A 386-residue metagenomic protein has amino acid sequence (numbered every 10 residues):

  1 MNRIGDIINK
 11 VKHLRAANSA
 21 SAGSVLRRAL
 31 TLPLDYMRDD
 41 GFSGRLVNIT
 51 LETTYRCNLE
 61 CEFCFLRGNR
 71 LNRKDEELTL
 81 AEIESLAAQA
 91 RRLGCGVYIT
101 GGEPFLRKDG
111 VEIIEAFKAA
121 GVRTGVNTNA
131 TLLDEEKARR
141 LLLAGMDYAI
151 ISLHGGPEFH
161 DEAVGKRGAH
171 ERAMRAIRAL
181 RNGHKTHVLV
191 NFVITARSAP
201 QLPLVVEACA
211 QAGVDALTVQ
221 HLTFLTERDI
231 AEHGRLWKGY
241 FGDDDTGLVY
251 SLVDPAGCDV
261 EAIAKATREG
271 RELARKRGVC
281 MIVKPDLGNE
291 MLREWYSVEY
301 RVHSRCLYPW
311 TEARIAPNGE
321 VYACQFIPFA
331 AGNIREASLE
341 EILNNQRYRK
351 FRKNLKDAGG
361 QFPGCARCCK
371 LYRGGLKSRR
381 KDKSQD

Functional and structural regions predicted by a protein language model:
G5-Y148: Conserved alpha-helical substructure of the radical SAM core
A29-Y36, R45, W295-P309, R314 (+1 more regions): Flexible mid-to-C-terminal extensions adjoining Fe-S/redox cofactors in radical SAM and related proteins
G41, T186, T226-Y322, R367-R373: A C-terminal junction/extension of Radical SAM enzymes
T50-E52, N127, I150, N191-F192 (+4 more regions): Short beta-strand segments
R56, P104, T131-L132, G156 (+6 more regions): Short, solvent-exposed loop/turn segments at secondary-structure junctions
K74, L78, V164-A169, C258 (+1 more regions): Alpha-helix N-cap and loop-to-helix initiation/capping positions
L80-E103, R107-F241: Radical SAM/AdoMet-radical enzyme domain recognition
